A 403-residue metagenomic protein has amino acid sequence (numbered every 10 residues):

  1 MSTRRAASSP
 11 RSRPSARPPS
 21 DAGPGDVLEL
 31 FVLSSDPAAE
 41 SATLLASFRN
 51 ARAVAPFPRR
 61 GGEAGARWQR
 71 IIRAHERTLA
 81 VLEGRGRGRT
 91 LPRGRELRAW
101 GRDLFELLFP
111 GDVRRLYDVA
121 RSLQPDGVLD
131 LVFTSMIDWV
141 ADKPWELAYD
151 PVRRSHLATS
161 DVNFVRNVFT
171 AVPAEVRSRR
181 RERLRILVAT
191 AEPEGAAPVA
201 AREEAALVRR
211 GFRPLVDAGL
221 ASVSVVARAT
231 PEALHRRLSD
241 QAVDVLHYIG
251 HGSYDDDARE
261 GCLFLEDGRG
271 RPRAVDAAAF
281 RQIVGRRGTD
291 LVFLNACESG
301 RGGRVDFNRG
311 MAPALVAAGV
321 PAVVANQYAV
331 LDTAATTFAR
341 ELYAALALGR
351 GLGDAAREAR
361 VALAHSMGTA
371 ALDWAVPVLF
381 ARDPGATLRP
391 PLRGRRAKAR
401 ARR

Functional and structural regions predicted by a protein language model:
S2-W145, Y149-H156, R180: Non-catalytic, solvent-exposed interaction/assembly segments
E40-R49, V162, E260-L265, P377-V378: Short polybasic amphipathic segments
E83, F105, A339-A347: Regular secondary-structure segments
M136, P173-R269, L294: A domain-level signal for caspase-like cysteine endopeptidase catalytic cores and their zymogen-processing architecture
V140-A148, A197-V199, G302-G303, L388-R389: Short helix/loop capping segments that flank catalytic or ligand/cofactor-binding pockets
L147, S155-V172, R236, D240 (+2 more regions): Caspase-like cysteine protease fold
S160-F169, D244-E341: Catalytic cores of nucleophile-dependent amide-cleaving enzymes
